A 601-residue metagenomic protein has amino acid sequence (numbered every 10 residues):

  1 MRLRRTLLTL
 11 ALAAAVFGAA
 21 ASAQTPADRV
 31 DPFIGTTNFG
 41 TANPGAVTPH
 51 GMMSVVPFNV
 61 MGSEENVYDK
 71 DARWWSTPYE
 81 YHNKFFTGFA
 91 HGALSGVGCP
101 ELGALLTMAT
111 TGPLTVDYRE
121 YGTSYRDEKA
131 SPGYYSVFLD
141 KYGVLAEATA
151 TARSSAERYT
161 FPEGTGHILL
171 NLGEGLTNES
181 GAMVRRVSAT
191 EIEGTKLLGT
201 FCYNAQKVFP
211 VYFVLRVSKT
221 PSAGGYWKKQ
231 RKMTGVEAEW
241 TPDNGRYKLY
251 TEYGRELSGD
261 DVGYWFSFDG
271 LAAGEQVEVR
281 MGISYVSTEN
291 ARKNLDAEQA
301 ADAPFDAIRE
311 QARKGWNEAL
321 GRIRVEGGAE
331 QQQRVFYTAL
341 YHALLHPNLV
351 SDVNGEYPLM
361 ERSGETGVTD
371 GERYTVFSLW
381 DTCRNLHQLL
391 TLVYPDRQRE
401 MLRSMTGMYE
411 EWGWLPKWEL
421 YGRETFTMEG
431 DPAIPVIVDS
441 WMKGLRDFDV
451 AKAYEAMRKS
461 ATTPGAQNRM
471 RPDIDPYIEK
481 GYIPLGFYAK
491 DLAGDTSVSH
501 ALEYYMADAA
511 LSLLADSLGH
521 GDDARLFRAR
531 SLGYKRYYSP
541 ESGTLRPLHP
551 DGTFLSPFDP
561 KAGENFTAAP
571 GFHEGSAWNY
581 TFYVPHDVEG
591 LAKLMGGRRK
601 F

Functional and structural regions predicted by a protein language model:
M1-L10: Bacterial N-terminal signal peptides that target proteins for export
T9-G18: Bacterial N-terminal signal peptides
A19-A23: Sec/Tat signal peptide C-region and signal peptidase I cleavage site
Q24-C383, H387, T391-P435, W441-L502 (+4 more regions): Accessory carbohydrate-recognition regions in carbohydrate-active enzymes
A507: ATP-dependent phospho-/nucleotidyl transfer catalytic cores
